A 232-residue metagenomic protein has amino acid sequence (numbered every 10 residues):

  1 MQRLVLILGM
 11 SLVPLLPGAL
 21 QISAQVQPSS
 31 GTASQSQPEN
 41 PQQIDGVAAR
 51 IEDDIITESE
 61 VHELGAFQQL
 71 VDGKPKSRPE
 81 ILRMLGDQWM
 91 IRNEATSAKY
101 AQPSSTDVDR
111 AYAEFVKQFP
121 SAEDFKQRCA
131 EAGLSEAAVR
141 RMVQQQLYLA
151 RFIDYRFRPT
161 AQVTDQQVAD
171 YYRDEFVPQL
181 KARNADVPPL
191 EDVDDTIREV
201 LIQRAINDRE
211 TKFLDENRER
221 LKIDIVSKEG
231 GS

Functional and structural regions predicted by a protein language model:
M1-L4, R78: Positively charged n-region of N-terminal signal peptides that target proteins for export
R3, R50, G231-S232: Short, intrinsically disordered, low-complexity terminal/loop segments
I7-G18: Bacterial N-terminal signal peptides
I22-N40, I44, I55, P75-S232: Peptidyl-prolyl cis-trans isomerase
E39-Q69: Mature N-terminal segment immediately following signal peptide/propeptide cleavage in secreted/periplasmic
